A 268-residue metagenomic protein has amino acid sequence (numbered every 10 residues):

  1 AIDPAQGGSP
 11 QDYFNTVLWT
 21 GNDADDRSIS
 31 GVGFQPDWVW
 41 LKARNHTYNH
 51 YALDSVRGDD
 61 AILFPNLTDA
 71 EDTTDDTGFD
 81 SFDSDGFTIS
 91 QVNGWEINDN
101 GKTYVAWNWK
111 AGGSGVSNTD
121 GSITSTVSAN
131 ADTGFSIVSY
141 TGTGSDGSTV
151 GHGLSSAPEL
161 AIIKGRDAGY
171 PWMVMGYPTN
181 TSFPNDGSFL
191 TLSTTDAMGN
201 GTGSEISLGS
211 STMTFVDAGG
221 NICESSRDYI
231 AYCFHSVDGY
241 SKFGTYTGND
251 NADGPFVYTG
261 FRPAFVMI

Functional and structural regions predicted by a protein language model:
A1-I268: Surface-exposed molecular-recognition determinants
